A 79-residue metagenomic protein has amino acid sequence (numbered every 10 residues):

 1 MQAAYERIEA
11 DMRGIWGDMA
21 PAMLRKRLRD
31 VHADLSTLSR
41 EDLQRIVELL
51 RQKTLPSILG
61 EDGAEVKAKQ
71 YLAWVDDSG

Functional and structural regions predicted by a protein language model:
M1-D30: N-terminal acidic leader/helix
E6, R13, Q44-R45, A73: Residue-level marker of intrinsically disordered, low-complexity segments enriched for small/polar residues
W16, L24, L59-G60, L72: Acidic, low-complexity cytosolic segments
L28, E61-A64, D77-G79: Long, compositionally biased, intrinsically disordered segments
D34-L35, G79: Alpha-helix boundary/interfacial micro-motifs
L35-Y71: Short, charged early-sequence alpha-helical segments and their helix-coil boundaries
K69-G79: Short, charged, intrinsically disordered terminal tails
